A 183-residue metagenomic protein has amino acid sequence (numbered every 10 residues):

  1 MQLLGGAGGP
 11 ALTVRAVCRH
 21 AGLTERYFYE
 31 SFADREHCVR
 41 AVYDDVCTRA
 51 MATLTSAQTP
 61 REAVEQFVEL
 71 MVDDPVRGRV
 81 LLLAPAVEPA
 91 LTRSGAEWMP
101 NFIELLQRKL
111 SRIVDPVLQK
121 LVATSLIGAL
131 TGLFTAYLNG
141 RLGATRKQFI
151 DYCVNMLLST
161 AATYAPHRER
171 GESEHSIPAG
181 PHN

Functional and structural regions predicted by a protein language model:
M1, G5, P10-V14, R19-G22 (+3 more regions): An amphipathic alpha-helix adjacent to DNA-recognition modules
T13, R79-L82, R146: Short, hydrophobic secondary-structure boundary micro-motifs
A52-V76: Hydrophobic alpha-helical connector segments
T53-A57, L81-P85, L110, Y137-R141: Secondary-structure edge/capping motif, primarily at the C-terminal ends of alpha-helices and the immediately following
F67, L81-L82, L126, L157: Short alpha-helical scaffolding segments that buttress acidic/His motifs in well-ordered protein cores
L70-A96, I103, Q107, T135: Amphipathic alpha-helical segments used for helix-helix packing
P89-T131, K147, N155-L158: Amphipathic alpha-helical packing segments from all-alpha helical-bundle domains
R108, N139-N183: C-terminal peripheral helix-coil segments that are non-catalytic and often amphipathic
